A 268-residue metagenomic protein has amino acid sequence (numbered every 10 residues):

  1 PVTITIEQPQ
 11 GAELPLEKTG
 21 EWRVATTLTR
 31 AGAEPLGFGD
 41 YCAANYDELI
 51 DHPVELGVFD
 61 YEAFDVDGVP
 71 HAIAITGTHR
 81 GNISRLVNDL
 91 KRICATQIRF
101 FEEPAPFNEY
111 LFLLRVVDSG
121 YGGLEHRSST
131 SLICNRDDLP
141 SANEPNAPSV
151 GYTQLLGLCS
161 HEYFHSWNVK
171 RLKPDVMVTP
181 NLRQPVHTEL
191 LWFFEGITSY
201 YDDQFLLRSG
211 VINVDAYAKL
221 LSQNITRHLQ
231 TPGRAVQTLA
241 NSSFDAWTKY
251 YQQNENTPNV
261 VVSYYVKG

Functional and structural regions predicted by a protein language model:
P1-P53: Extended, low-hydrophobicity, Ser/Thr/Pro/Gly-biased non-transmembrane segments
I4, D60-L190: Juxtacatalytic substrate-recognition/specificity segment
E7, F100, Q204: Mid-sequence acidic-hydrophobic segments that form the walls of catalytic/ligand-binding cavities or oligomerization
G11, P104, F205-L206: Generic hydrophobic alpha-helical segments
A31-D51, C94-F101, P106-R127, V214-L229: Carboxylate/His-rich catalytic cores and anion/metal-binding grooves
E34-A44, V58-F64, V69: Preference for long, solvent-exposed alpha-helical segments and helix-linker "stalks"
L49-F64, A235-L239: Acidic, low-complexity proline/glycine-rich segments
L172-N181, P185-V266: Acidic/His/Gly-enriched intrinsically disordered linker/tail segments that often contain short helix/coil "MoRF-like"
